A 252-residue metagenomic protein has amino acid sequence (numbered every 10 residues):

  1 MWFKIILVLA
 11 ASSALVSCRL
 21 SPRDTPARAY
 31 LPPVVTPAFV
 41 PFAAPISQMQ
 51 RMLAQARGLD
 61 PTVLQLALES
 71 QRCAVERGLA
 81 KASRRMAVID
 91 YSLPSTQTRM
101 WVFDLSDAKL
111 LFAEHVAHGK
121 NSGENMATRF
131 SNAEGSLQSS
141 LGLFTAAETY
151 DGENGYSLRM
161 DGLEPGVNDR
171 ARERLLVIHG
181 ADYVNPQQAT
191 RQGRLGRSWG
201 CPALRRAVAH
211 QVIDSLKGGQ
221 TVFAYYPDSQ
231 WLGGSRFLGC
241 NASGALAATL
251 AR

Functional and structural regions predicted by a protein language model:
I5-A11: Sec-dependent N-terminal signal peptides
L15-C18: N-terminal Sec signal peptide cleavage junction
R23-W199, A207-S215, Q220, A224-R252: Cell wall/extracellular polymer interaction/catalysis modules
A203: Short aromatic/basic micro-patch
